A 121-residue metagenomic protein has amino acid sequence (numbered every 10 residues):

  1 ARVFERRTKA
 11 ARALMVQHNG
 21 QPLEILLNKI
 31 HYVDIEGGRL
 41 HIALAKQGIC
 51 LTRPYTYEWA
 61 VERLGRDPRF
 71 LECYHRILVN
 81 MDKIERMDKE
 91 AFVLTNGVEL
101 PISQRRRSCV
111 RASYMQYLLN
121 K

Functional and structural regions predicted by a protein language model:
A1-T95: Conserved binding/recognition cores within well-folded domains
N96-I102, R107: Short, conserved aromatic-histidine micro-motifs
Y114-K121: Short, charged, intrinsically disordered terminal tails
